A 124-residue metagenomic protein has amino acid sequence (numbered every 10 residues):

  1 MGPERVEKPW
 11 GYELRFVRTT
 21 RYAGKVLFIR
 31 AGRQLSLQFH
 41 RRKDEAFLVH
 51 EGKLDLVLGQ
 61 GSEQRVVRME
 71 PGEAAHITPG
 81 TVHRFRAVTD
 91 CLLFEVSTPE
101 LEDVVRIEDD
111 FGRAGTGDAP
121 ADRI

Functional and structural regions predicted by a protein language model:
G2-K8, R86-I124: Double-stranded beta-helix
G2-Q38, K43: A short glycine-rich, His/Asp/Glu-containing loop-to-beta-strand
V26, V66-R68, V82, D90: Well-ordered beta-strand positions in beta-sheet-rich domains
R42-Q60: Glycine- and acidic-residue-biased ligand/ion/polar-headgroup-sensing regions
Q60-G80: Short acidic-glycine-tyrosine-enriched beta hairpin
